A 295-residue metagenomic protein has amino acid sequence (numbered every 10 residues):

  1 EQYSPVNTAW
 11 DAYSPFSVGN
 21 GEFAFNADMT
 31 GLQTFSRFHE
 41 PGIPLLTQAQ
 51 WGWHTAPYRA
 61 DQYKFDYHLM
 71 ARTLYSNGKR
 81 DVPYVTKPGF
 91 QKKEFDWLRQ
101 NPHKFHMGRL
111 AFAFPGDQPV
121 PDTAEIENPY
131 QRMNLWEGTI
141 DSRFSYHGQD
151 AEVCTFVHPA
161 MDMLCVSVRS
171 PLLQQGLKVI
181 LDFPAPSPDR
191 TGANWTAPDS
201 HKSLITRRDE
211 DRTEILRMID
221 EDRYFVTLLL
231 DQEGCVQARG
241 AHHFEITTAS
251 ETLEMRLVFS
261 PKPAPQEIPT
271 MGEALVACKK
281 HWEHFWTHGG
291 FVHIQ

Functional and structural regions predicted by a protein language model:
E1-Q295: Acidic/polar, glycine-enriched structural segments that form the non-catalytic walls/loops of the carbohydrate-binding
